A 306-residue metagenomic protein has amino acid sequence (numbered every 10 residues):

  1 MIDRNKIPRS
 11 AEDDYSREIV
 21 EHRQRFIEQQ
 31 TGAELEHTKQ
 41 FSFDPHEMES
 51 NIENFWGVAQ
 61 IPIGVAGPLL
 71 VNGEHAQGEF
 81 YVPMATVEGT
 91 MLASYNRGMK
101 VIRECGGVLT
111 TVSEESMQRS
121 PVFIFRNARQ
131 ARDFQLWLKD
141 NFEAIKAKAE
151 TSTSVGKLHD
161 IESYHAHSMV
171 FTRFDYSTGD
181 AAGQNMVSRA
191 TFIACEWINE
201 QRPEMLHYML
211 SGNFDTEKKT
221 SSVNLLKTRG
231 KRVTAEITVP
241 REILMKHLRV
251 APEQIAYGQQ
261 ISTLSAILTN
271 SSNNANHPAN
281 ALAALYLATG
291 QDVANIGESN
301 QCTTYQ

Functional and structural regions predicted by a protein language model:
M1-Y81, S94-M99, E114-S116: Acidic/polar, glycine-rich intrinsically disordered N-terminal extensions of enzymes
D13, F41-P45, F55-W56, Q135-L138 (+4 more regions): Hydrophobic alpha-helical scaffolding
F26, Q30, W137, K148 (+1 more regions): Residues that form generic nucleotide/phosphate-binding pockets
N54, G64-G67, G107-V108, K157-H159 (+2 more regions): Glycine-rich, charged/polar anion/phosphate-binding loops that engage phosphate groups from diverse ligands
A59, G64-H167, T172: Small-residue-rich
A66, L70, P83, S120-R126 (+3 more regions): Short glycine-rich or small-residue beta-strand-to-loop segments that form or flank ligand, phosphate, metal/Fe-S
D180-Q306: Glycine-rich anion/phosphate-binding loop at the beta-strand->alpha-helix junction
